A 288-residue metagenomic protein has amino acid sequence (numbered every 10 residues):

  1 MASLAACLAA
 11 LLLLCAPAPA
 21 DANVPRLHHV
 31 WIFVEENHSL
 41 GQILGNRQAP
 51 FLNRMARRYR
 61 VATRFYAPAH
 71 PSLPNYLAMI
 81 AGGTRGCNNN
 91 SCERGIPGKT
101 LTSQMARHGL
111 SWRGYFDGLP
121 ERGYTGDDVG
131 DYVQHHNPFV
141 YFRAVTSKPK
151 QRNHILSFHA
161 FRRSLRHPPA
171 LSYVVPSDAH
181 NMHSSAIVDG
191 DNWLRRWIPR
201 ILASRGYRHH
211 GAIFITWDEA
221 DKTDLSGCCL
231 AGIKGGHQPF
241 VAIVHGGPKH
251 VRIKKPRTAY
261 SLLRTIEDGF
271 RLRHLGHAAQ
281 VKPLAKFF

Functional and structural regions predicted by a protein language model:
M1-L4, V24: A short catalytic or substrate-binding loop motif that flags glycine-/basic-rich loops and adjacent residues that bind
S3-A16: Bacterial N-terminal signal peptides
A20-F288: N-terminal pro-sequences and low-complexity stem/linker regions of secreted or lumenal proteins
